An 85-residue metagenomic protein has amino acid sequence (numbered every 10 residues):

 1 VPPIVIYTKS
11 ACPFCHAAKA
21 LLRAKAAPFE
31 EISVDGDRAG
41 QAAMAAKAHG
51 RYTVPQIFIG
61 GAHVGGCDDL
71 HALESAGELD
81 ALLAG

Functional and structural regions predicted by a protein language model:
V1-E30: Local sequence-structure signature of Cys/Sec-based thiol-disulfide redox active-site neighborhoods
C12, I32, D68-H71: Flexible, active-site-adjacent loop/turn segments at secondary-structure boundaries
H16, A39, G65: Residues that form or flank phosphate/diphosphate-binding pockets in enzymes that use nucleotide phosphates
A20-L22, A45, L70-L73: Short, glycine/charged-enriched secondary-structure capping and boundary segments
E30-I32, A62: Structural signal for short hydrophobic segments within the conserved structured cores of catalytic domains across
S33-Y52, E78, L82-G85: Thioredoxin-like thiol-disulfide oxidoreductase module
H49-F58, D68: Structural micro-motif
I59-G85: Non-catalytic, surface beta->alpha helical segment in thiol-disulfide oxidoreductase systems
